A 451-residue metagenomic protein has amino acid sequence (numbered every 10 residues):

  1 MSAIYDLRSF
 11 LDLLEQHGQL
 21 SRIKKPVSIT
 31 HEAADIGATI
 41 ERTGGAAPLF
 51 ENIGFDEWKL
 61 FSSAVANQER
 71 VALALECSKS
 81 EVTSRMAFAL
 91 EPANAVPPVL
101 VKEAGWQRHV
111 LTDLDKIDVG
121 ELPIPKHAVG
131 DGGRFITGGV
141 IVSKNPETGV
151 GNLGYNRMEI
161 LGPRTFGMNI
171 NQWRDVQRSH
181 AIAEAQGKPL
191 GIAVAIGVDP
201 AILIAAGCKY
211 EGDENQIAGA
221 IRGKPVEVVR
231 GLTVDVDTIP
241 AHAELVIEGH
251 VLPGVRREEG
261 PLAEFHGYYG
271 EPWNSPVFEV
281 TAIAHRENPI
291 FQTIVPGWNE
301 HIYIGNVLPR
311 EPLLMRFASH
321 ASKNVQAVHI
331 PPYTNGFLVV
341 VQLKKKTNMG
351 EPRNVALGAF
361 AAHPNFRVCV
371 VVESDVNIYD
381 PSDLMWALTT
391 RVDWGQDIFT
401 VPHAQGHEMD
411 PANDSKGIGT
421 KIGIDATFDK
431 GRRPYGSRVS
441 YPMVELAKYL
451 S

Functional and structural regions predicted by a protein language model:
M1-V277, T281-S451: Extended, highly charged
